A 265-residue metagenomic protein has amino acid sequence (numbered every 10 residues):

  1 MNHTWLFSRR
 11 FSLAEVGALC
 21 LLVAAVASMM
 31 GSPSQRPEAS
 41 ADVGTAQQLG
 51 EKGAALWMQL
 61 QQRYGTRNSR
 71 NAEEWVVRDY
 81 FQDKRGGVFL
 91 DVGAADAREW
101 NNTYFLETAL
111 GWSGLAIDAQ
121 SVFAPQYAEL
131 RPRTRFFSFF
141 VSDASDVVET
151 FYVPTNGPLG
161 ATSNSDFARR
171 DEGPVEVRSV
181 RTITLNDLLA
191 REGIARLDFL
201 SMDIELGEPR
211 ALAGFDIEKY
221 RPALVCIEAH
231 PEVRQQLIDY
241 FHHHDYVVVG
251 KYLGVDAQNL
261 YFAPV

Functional and structural regions predicted by a protein language model:
N2-E15, L19-V265: Phosphate/nucleotide-binding beta-alpha loop and adjacent structural elements of enzyme active sites
